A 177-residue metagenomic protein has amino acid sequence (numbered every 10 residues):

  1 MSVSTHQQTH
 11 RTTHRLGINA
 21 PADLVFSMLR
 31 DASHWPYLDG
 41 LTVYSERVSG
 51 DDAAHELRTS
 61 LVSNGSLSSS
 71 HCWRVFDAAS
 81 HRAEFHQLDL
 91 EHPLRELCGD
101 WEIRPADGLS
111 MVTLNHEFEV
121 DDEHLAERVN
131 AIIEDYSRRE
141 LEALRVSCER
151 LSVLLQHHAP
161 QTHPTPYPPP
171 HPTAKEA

Functional and structural regions predicted by a protein language model:
M1-D52, K175-A177: Hydrophobic ligand-binding cavity/cleft-lining segments
V3, S33-P36, E46-P93, R139 (+1 more regions): Glycine-rich portal/gate segments that line the openings of hydrophobic small-molecule binding cavities
T9-R15, A54-E56, E96-C98, L109-T113: Intrinsic-disorder/low-complexity, polar/charged segments enriched in Ser/Thr/Lys/Arg/Asp/Glu/Gln
R15, W73-V75, C98-E102: Short, surface-exposed charged micro-motifs
I18-A20, S63-G65, F76-A78, E91 (+2 more regions): Beta-strand elements of well-folded, non-transmembrane domains
L41, H81, G108: Residue-level signal for beta-strand positions within conserved beta-sheet cores that form or flank
H86-E142, V146, H157: Beta-strand/loop substructures that line and gate deep hydrophobic ligand-binding cavities in soluble
